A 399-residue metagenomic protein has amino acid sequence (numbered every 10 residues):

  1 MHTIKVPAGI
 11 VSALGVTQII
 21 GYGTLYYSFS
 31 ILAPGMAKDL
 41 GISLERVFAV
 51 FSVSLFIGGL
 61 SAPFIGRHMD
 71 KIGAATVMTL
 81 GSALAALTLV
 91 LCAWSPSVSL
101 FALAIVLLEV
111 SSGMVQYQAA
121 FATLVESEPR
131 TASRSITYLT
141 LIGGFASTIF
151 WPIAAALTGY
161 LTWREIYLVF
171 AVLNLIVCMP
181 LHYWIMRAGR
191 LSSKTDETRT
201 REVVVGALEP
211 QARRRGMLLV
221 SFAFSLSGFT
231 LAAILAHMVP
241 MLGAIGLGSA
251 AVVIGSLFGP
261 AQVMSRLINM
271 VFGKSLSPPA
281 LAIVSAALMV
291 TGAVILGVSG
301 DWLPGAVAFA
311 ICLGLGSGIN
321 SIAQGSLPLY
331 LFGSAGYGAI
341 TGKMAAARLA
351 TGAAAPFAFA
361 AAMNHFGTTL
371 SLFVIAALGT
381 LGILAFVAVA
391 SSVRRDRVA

Functional and structural regions predicted by a protein language model:
G9-G35, L40-L44, A62-I65, W151 (+1 more regions): Extracytoplasmic
F29-A33, R214-M264, N269: Extracytoplasmic gate region of multi-pass secondary transporters
L60-V98: Conserved MFS/SLC helix-loop-helix module at the cytosolic interface between two early adjacent transmembrane helices
S61-G73, S265-P278, M363-N364: Helix-to-loop junctions at the C-terminal end of transmembrane segments in multipass secondary transporters
V106-L141, G333: Cytoplasmic helix-loop-helix junction between adjacent transmembrane helices in 12-TM secondary transporters
L139-G189: Helix-loop-helix hairpin linking two adjacent transmembrane segments in secondary transporters
F258-A261, L276-L327: C-terminal transmembrane helical hairpin of 12-TM major facilitator-type secondary transporters
L331-H365: A late C-terminal transmembrane helix in Major Facilitator Superfamily
